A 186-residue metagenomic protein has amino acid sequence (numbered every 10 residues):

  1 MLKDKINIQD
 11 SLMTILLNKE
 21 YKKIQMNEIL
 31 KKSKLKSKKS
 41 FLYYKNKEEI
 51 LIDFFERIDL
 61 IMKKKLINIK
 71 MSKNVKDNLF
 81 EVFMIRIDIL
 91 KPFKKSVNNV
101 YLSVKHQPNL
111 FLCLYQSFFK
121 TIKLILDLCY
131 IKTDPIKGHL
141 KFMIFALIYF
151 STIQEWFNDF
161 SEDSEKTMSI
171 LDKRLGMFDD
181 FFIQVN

Functional and structural regions predicted by a protein language model:
K3-L12, I29, F54-I58, M62: Generic hydrophobic, amphipathic alpha-helix propensity
I15-D53: Helix-turn-helix
E28, E81, N99, L140-I148 (+1 more regions): Amphipathic alpha-helical interaction segments
D53, I67-K95, N99: Hydrophobic alpha-helical connector segments
F54, I58, M62, V82 (+4 more regions): Hydrophobic/aromatic residues within well-ordered alpha-helical segments
P108-I131, H139-F150, D179: Amphipathic alpha-helical packing segments from all-alpha helical-bundle domains
D127, N158-N186: C-terminal peripheral helix-coil segments that are non-catalytic and often amphipathic
F150-I153, F157: Short, amphipathic alpha-helical segments that act as regulatory/interfacial helices in nucleotide-processing proteins
